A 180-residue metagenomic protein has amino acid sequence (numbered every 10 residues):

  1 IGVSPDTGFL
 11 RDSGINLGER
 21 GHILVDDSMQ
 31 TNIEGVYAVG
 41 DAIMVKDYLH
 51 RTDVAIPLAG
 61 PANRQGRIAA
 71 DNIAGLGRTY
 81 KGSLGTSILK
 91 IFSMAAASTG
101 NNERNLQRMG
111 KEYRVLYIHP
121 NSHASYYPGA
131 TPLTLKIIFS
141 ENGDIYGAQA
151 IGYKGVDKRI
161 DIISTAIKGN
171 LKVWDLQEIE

Functional and structural regions predicted by a protein language model:
I1-I68: FAD-site-proximal beta/loop scaffold in flavoenzymes
N16, E112, K172-V173: Residue-level detector of anion-binding/catalytic polar loops
D26, Y146-A150, I160-I163: Beta-strand scaffold of nucleotide-dependent catalytic cores
A42-K154: Mid-to-C-terminal Rossmann-like scaffold of FAD/NAD(P)H-dependent oxidoreductases
G60, D71, S164-T165, E178: Generic alpha-helical structural context detector
K154-L171: A short, polar/charged loop-to-alpha-helix boundary motif
G169-E180: Cysteine/selenocysteine-centered motifs that mediate thiol-based redox chemistry or coordinate metal-sulfur cofactors
